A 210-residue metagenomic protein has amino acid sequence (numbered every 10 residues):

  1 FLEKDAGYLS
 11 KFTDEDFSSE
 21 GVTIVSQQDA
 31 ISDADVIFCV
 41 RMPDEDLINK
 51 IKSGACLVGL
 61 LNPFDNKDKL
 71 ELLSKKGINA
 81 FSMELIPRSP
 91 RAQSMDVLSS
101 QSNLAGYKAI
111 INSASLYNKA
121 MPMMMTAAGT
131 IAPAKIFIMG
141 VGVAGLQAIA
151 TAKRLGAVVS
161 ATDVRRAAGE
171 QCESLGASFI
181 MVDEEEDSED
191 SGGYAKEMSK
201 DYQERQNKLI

Functional and structural regions predicted by a protein language model:
F1-F12, A120-I210: Glycine-rich phosphate/diphosphate-binding loop of Rossmann-like nucleotide-binding domains
F1-L72, K76: An N-terminal-biased, well-structured beta-alpha scaffold segment characteristic of Rossmann-like dinucleotide-binding
E3, Q27-Q28, L60-N62, M83-P87 (+2 more regions): Short beta->alpha connector loops at strand-helix junctions that form conserved, small/polar/Pro-enriched
D14, I48, L70, I110 (+2 more regions): Generic hydrophobic/aromatic pocket-lining and core-packing "Φ" positions
F17-G21, V97-Q101, G176-M181, M198: Short, hinge-like loop/turn segments at secondary-structure boundaries
T23, D35-V36, A55-G59, I78-F81 (+3 more regions): Structural motif
A34-D35, K67-E71, R91-S94, Q171-C172 (+1 more regions): Short, charged, surface-exposed secondary-structure boundary motifs
E45-K135: Glycine/serine-rich phosphate-binding loop and adjoining beta1-alpha1 elements at the start of nucleotide-handling
